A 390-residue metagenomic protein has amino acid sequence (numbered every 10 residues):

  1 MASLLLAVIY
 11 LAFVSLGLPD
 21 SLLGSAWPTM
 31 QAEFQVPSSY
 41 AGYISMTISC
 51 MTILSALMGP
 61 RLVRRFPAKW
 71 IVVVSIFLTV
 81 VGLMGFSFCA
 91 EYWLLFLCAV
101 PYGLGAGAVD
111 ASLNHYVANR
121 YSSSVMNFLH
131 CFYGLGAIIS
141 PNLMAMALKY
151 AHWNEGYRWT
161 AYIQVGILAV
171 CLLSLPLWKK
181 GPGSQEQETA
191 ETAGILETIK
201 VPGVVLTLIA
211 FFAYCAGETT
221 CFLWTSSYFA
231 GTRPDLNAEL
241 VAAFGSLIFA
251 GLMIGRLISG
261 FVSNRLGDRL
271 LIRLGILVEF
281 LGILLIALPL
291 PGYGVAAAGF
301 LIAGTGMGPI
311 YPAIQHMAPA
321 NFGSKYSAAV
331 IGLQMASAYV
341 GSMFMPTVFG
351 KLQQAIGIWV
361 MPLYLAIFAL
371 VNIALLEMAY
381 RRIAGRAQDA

Functional and structural regions predicted by a protein language model:
L23-G24, P202-M253: Extracytoplasmic gate region of multi-pass secondary transporters
Q35, P67, F88-W93, G267 (+1 more regions): Helix-breaking motifs and short loop linkers at transmembrane-helix boundaries and internal kinks in secondary membrane
L54-W93: Conserved MFS/SLC helix-loop-helix module at the cytosolic interface between two early adjacent transmembrane helices
S55-P67, G255-D268, Q353: Helix-to-loop junctions at the C-terminal end of transmembrane segments in multipass secondary transporters
C98-F132: Cytoplasmic helix-loop-helix junction between adjacent transmembrane helices in 12-TM secondary transporters
F128-K179: Helix-loop-helix hairpin linking two adjacent transmembrane segments in secondary transporters
L266-I314: C-terminal transmembrane helical hairpin of 12-TM major facilitator-type secondary transporters
P319-I358, L365: A late C-terminal transmembrane helix in Major Facilitator Superfamily
